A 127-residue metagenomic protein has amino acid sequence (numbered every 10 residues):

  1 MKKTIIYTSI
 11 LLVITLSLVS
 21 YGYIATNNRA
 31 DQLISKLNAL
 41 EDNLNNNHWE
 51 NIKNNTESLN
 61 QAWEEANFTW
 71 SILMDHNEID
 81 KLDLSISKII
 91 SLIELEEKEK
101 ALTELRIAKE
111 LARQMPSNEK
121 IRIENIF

Functional and structural regions predicted by a protein language model:
K2-A39, E50-F127: C-terminal-biased regions
L44: Short, surface-exposed binding/anchoring microloops in extracellular/periplasmic proteins
